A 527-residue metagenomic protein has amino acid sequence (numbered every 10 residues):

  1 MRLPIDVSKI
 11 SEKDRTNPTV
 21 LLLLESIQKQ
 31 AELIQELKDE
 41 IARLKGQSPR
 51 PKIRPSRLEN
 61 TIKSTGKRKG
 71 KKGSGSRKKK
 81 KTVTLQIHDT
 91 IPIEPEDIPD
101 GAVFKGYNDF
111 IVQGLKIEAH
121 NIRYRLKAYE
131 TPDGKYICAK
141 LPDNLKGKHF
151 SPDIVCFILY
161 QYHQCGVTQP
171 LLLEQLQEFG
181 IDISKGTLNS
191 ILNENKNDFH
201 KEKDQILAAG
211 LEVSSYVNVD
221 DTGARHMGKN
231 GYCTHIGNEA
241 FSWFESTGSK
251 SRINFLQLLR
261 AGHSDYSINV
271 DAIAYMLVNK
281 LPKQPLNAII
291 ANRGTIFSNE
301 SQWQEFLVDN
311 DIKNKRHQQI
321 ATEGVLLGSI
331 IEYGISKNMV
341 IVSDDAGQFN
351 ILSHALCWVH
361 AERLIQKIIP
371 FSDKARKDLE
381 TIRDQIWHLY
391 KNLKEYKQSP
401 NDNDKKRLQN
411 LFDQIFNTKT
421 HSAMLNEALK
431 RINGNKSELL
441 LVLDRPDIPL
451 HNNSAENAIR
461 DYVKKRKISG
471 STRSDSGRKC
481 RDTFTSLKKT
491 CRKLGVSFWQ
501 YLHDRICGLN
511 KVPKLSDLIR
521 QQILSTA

Functional and structural regions predicted by a protein language model:
M1-K148, N189, V219, D265-A321: Short, flexible loop/hinge motifs at secondary-structure junctions
D6-I10, A128-E130, I137-A527: Catalytic center-proximal scaffold of phosphoryl-transfer enzymes
